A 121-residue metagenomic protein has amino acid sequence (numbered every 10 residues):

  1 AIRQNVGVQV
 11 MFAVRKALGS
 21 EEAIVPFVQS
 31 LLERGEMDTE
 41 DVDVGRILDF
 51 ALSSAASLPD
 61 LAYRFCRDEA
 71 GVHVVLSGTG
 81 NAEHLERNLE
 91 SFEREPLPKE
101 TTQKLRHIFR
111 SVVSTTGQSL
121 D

Functional and structural regions predicted by a protein language model:
A1-D121: Structured C-terminal cap/extension of enzyme domains
